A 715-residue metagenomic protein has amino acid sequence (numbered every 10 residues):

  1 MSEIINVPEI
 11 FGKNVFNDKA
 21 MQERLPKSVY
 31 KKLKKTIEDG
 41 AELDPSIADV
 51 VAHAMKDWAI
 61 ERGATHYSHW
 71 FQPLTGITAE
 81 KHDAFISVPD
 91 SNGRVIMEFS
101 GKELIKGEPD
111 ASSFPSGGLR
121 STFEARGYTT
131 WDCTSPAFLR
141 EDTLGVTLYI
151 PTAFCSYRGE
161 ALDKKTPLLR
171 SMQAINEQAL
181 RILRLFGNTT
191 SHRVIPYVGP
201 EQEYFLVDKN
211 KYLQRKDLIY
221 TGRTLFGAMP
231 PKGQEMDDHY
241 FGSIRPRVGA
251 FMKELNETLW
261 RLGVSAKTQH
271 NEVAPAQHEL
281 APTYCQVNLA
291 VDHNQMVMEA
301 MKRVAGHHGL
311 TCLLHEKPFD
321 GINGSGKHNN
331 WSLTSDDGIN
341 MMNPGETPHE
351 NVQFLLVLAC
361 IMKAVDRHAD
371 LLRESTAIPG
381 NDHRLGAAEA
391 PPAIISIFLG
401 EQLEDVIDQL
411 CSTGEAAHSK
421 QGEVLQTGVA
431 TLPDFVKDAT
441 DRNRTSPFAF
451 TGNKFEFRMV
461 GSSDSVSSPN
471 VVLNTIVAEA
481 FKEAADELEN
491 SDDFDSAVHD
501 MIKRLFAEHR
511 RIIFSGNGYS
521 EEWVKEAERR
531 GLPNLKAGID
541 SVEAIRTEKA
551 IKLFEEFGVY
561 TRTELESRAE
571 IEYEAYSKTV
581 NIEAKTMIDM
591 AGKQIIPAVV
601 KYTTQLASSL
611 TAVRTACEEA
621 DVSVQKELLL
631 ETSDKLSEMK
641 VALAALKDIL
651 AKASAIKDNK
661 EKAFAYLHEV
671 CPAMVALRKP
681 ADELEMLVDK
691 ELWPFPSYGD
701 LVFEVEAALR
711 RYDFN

Functional and structural regions predicted by a protein language model:
M1-P8: Short, compositionally biased "basic patch" segments
I10-E124: Active-site core of metal-dependent hydrolases
S46, H66-H69, H270-E272, H328-N330: Histidine-centered active-site/metal-ligand motif
A64, S68-W70, H293-H307, L333 (+3 more regions): Hydrophobic/aromatic-rich, well-ordered segments within soluble, folded domains that form packed cores
S87-T122, D237, C360-I361, A484-D493 (+2 more regions): Short, intrinsically disordered, low-complexity segments enriched in Ser/Thr and Pro
A125-L314, N323-G326, L333-E570: Glycine-rich, acidic/polar active-site loops that bind/position phosphate-bearing ligands
I219, N294, E316-K317, N343-T347 (+5 more regions): Composition- and surface-driven signal marking solvent-exposed, interaction-prone regions in large proteins
I502, A507-N715: C-terminal amphipathic alpha-helical interaction region
